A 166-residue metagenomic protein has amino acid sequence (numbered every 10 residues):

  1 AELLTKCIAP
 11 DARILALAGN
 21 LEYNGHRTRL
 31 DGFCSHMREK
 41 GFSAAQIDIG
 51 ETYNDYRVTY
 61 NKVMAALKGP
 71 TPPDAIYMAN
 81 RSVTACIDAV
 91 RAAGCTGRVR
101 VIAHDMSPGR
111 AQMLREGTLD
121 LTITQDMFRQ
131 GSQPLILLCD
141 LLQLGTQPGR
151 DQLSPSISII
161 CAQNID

Functional and structural regions predicted by a protein language model:
A1-I14, T59-Y60, R110, D126-Q143: Hydrophobic alpha-helical segments within soluble ligand-binding/sensing domains
R13-E22: Short beta-strand segments enriched in small/hydrophobic residues
L17, Y77-M78, I160: Short hydrophobic segments within beta-strands
A18, N80, D105, Q125-M127: Short secondary-structure boundary segments
L21, K40, D126-D166: Hinge/cleft segment of the Venus flytrap/periplasmic-binding protein
N24-S43, K62, A85, Q130: Short, solvent-exposed amphipathic alpha-helices that sit in or adjacent to ligand/effector-binding or catalytic
F33, D48-G109: Hydrophobic alpha-helical
P108-L119: Glycine-rich, charge-decorated loop segments at or immediately adjacent to ligand/cofactor-binding or catalytic sites
